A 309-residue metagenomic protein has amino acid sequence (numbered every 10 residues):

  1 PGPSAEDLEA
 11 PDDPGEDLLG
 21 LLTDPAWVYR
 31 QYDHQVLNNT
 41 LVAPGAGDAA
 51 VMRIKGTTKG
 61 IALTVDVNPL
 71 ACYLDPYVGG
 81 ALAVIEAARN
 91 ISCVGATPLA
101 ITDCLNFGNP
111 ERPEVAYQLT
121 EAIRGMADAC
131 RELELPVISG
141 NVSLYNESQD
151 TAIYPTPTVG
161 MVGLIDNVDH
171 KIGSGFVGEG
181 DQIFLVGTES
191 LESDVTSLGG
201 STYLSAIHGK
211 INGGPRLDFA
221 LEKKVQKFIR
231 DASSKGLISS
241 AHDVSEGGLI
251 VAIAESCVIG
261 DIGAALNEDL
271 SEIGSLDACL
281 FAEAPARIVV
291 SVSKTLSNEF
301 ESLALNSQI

Functional and structural regions predicted by a protein language model:
P1-I309: Glycine/proline-enriched, intrinsically flexible loops and inter-domain linkers
